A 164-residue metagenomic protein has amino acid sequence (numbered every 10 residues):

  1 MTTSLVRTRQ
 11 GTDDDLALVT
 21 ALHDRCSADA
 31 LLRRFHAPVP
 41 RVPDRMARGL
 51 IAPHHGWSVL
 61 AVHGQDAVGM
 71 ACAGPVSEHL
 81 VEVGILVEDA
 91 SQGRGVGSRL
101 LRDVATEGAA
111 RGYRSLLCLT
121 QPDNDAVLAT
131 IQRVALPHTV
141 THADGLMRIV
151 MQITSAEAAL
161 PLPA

Functional and structural regions predicted by a protein language model:
V6-A21: A short beta-loop-alpha structural element at the N-terminal edge of CoA-dependent acyl/N-acetyltransferase catalytic
R25-C26, A30-E82: Acetyl-CoA-dependent GNAT
H63, G84-G93, T120-Q121: A short, internal acetyl-CoA/4′-phosphopantetheine-binding micro-motif in the GNAT/acyltransferase core
V87, G93-A110, A129-R133: Conserved acetyl-CoA-binding loop-helix of GNAT-fold acetyltransferases
E107-T120: Conserved GNAT acetyl-CoA-binding A-motif
C118-L128: Conserved beta-strand-loop-alpha-helix junction that forms the acyl-donor binding cleft
Q132-T141: Conserved acetyl-CoA-binding loop of GNAT-fold acetyltransferases
T141-A164: C-terminal "cap" of GNAT-fold acetyltransferases
